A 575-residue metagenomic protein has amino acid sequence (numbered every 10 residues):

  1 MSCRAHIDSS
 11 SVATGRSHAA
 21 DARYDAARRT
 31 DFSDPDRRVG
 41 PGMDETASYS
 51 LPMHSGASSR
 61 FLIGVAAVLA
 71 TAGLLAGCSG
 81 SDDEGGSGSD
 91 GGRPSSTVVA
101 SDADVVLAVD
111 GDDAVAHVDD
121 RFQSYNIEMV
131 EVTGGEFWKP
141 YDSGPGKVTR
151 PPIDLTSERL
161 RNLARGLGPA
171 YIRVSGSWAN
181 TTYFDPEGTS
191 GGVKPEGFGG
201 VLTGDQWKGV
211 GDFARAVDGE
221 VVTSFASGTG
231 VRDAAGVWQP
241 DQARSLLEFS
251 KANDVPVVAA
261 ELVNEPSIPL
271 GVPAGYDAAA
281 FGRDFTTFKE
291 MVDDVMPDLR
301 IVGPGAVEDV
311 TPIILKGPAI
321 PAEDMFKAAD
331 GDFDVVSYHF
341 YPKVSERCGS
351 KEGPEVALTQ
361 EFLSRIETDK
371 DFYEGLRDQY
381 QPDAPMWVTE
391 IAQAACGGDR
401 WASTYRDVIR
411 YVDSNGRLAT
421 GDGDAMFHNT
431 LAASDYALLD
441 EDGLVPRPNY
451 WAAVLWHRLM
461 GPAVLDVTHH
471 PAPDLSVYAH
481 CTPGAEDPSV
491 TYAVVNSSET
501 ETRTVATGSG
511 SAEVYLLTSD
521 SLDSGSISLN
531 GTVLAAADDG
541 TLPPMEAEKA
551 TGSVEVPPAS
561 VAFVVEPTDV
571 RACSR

Functional and structural regions predicted by a protein language model:
H6-D8, D21, D31-D36, D44 (+1 more regions): Intrinsic-disorder-associated, low-complexity terminal segments enriched in Asp/Asn/His/Tyr and depleted of Lys/Arg
D8-S9, T14-S17, D21-D25: Short linear segments in intrinsically disordered or otherwise low-structure-confidence regions
G15, G40-G42, G56, G64 (+2 more regions): Residue-identity detector for glycine
Y49-S81: Secretory targeting and sorting signals
G77-L262, P266-I314, K327-D332, E374 (+3 more regions): Non-catalytic accessory regions flanking glycosidase/transglycosidase catalytic cores in CAZymes
K343-A395: Glycoside hydrolase catalytic-domain groove-lining segments
D399-D413: Extracellular glycoside hydrolase catalytic/binding regions
